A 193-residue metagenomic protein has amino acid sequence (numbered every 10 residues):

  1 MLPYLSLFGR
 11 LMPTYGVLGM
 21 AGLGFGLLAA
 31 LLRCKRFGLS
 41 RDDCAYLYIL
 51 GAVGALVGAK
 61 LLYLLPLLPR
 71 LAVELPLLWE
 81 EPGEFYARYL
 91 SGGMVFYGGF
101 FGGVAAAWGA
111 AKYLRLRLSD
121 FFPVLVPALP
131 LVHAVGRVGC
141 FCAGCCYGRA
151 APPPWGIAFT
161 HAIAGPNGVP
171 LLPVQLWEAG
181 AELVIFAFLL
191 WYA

Functional and structural regions predicted by a protein language model:
M1-A193: Hydrophobic, membrane-interfacing alpha helices
